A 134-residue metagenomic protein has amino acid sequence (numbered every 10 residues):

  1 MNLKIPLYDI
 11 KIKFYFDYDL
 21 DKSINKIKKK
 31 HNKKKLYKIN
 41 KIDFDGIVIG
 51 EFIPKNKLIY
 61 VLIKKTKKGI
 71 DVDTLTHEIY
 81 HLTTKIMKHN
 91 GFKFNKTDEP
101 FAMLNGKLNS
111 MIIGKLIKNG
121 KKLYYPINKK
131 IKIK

Functional and structural regions predicted by a protein language model:
M1-D21, L58-I59, T83, N90 (+2 more regions): N-terminal low-structure segments adjacent to metalloprotease catalytic domains across cellular compartments
D9-D17, I47-I53, K57-K65, D73 (+1 more regions): Ordered hydrophobic segments in well-structured contexts
N25-G69, L82-K85: Active-site scaffold of zinc-dependent metalloenzymes
T66, I70, K93-K96: Short, solvent-exposed segments of well-ordered alpha helices
I70-E78: Short alpha-helical catalytic segment bearing the HExxH-like zincin motif of zinc-dependent metalloproteases
I79-T97: Catalytic Zn2+-binding segment of zinc metalloproteases
K93-P126: Post-HExxH zinc-binding segment in Zn-dependent metallohydrolases
